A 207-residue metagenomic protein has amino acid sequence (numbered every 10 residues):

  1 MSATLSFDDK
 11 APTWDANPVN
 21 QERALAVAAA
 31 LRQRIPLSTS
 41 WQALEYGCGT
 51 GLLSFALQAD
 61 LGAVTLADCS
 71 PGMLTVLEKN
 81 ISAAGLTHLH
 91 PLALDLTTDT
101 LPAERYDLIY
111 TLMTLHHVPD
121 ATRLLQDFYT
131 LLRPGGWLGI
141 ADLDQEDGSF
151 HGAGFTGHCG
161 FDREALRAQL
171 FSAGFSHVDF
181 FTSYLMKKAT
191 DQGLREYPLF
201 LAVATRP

Functional and structural regions predicted by a protein language model:
M1-S38, V76, A83: Conserved class I S-adenosyl-L-methionine
D15-Q21, W137-L201: C-terminal alpha-helical "lid/dimerization" subdomain adjacent to the S-adenosyl-L-methionine
L44-T98: Class I SAM-dependent methyltransferase SAM/SAH-binding core
T98-E104: Short amphipathic alpha-helix with an adjacent loop that forms part of the alpha/beta core around
Y110: A conserved beta-strand element that flanks and buttresses the S-adenosyl-L-methionine
M113-T114: Short catalytic micro-motifs in class I SAM-dependent methyltransferases
T122-W137: A short glycine-rich, Lys/Arg-flanked "PGG" loop and its adjoining helix->strand segment in the class I
A202-P207: C-terminal lobe and adjacent flexible extensions of AdoMet/dcAdoMet transferase-like proteins
